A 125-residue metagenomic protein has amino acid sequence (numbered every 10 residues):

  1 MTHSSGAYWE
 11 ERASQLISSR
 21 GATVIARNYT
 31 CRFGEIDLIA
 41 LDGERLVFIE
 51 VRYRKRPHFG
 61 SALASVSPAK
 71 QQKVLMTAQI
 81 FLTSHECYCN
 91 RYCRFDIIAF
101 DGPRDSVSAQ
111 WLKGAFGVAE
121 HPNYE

Functional and structural regions predicted by a protein language model:
M1-R27: Acidic-basic catalytic patches of nuclease active cores, encompassing PD-(D/E)XK and other metal-cofactor nuclease
S4, Y8, F33, P57 (+2 more regions): Residues at secondary-structure transition points
I17, I36-F59, V74: Conserved catalytic cores of phosphodiester-cleaving nucleases, focusing on short active-site segments
C31-G34, D105: Short acidic/glycine-enriched loop/turn segments that link adjacent beta-strands
G34, R45-V47, D96, Q110: Protein kinase-like catalytic core scaffold
A64-C93: Mid-chain, well-packed structural core segment of small domains
S84-E125: Domain-level recognition of nuclease-like catalytic cores that cleave nucleotide substrates
